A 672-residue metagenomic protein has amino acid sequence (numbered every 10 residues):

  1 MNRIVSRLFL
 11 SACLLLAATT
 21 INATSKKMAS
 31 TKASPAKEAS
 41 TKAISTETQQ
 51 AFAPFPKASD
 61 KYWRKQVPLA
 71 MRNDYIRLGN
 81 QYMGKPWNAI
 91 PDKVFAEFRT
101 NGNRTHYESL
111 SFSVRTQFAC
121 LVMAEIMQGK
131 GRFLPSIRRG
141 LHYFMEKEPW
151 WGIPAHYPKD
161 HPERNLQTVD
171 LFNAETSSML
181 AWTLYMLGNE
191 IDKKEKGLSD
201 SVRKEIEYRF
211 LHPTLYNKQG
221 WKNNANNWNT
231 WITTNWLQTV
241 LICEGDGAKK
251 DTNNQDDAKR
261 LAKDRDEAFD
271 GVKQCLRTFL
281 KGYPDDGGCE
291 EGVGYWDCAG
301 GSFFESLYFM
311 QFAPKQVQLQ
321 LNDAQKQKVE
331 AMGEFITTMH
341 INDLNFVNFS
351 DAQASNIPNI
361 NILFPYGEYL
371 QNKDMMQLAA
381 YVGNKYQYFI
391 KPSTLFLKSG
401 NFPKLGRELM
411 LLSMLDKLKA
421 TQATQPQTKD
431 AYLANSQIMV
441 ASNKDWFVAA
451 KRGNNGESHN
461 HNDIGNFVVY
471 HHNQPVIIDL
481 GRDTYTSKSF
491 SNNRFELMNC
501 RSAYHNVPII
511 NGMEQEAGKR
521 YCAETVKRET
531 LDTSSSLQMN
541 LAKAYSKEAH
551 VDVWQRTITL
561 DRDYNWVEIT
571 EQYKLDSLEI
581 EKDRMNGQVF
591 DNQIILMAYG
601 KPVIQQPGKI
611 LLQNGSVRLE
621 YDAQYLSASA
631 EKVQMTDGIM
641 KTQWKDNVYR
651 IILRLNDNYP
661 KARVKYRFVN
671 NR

Functional and structural regions predicted by a protein language model:
M1-S30: Bacterial Sec-dependent N-terminal signal peptides
R7, T24-K27, Q387-P403, K488-R672: CBM-like, beta-strand-rich accessory domains located in the C-terminal region of large, secreted polysaccharide-active
T20-I44, G247-K263, L578-N586: Intrinsically disordered, low-complexity terminal tails and inter-domain linkers enriched for S/T/G/P/D/E
K26-K27, P35-R99: Low-complexity, Ser/Thr/Pro/Gly-enriched N-terminal "stalk/linker" regions
D60-K61, L69, E108-N342, A352-Q353: Aromatic-lined, polymer-binding surfaces characteristic of secreted/periplasmic polysaccharide-degrading enzymes
F304-V476, V648: Carbohydrate-active enzyme catalytic cores, enriched for enzymes that act on polyanionic acidic polysaccharides
G456-E457, D483-Y485, L575-S577: Short, surface-exposed beta-strand-loop junctions and turns on beta-sheet-rich folds
I477-L480, T484-S489: Cytochrome P450 core scaffold surrounding the K-helix E-X-X-R motif and the conserved "meander" helix-loop region
